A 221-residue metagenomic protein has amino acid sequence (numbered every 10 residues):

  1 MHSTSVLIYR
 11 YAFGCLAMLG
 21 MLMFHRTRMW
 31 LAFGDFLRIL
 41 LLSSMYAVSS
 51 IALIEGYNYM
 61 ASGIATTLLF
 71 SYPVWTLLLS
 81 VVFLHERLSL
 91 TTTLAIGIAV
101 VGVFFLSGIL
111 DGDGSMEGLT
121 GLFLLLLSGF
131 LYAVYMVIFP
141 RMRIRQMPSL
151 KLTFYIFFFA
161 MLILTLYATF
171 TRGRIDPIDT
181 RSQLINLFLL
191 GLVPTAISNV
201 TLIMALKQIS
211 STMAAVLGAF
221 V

Functional and structural regions predicted by a protein language model:
S3, C15-M18, T76-L78, G114-R172: Transmembrane alpha-helical segments that form core, pore/gating elements of small-molecule transporters/exporters
S5-L16, Y46, I54-R87, T92 (+2 more regions): Specific alpha-helical transmembrane segments that line the substrate/conduction pathway and gating interfaces
I8-Y9, A65-S71, I138-M161, T195-V221: Helix-helix packing/entry segments at the starts of transmembrane helices
A12, L19, S43, A47-I51 (+5 more regions): Hydrophobic/small/kink-forming positions within alpha-helical transmembrane segments of polytopic membrane proteins
F13-A32, V101-S115, F159-Q183: Membrane-interface helix-cap regions at the ends of transmembrane helices in multi-pass membrane proteins
M18, L40, Y46, L79 (+4 more regions): Hydrophobic transmembrane alpha-helices of multi-pass small-molecule transport proteins
H25-L69, F105, L190-I209: Specific transmembrane alpha-helical segments of multi-pass solute transporters/efflux pumps, especially DMT/EamA
F33-G34, L69, H85-F105, S115-L122 (+3 more regions): Loop-to-transmembrane alpha-helix entry segments
